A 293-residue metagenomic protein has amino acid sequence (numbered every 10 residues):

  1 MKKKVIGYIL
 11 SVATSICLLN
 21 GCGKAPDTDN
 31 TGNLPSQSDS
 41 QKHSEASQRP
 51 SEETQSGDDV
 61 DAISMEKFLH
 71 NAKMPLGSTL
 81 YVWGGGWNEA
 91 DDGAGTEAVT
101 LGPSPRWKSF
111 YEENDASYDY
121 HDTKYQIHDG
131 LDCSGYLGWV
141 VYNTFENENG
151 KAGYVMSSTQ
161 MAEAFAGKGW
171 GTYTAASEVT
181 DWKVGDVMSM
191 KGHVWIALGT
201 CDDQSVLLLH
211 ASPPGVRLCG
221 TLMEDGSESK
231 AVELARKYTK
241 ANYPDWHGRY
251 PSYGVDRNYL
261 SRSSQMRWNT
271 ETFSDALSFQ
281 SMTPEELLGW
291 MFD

Functional and structural regions predicted by a protein language model:
M1-N20: Sec-dependent bacterial lipoprotein signal peptides
L19-P35: Sec-dependent signal peptide cleavage junction
R49-E146, R267-D293: N-terminal capping segments
V82-L101, Q204-A231: Internal, charge-rich low-complexity segments
N147-G226: ...with weaker cross-activation on analogous glycine-rich loops/strands in unrelated enzymes
E224-D293: Low-complexity, Gly/Ser/Thr/Pro-rich intrinsically disordered linker/tail segments
